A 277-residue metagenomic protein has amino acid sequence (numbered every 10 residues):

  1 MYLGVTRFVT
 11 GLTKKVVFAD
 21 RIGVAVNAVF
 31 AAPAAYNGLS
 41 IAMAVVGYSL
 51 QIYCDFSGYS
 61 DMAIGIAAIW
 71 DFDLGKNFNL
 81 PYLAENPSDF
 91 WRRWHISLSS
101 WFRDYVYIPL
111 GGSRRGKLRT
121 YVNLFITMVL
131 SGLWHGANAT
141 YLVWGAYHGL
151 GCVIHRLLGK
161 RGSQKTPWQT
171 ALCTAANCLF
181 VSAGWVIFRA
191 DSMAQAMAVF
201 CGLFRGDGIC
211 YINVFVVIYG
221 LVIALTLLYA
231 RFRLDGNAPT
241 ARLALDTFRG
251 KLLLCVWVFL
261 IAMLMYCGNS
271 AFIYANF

Functional and structural regions predicted by a protein language model:
M1-N276: Membrane-embedded transmembrane alpha-helical bundles that form the catalytic cores of multi-pass lipid-modifying
